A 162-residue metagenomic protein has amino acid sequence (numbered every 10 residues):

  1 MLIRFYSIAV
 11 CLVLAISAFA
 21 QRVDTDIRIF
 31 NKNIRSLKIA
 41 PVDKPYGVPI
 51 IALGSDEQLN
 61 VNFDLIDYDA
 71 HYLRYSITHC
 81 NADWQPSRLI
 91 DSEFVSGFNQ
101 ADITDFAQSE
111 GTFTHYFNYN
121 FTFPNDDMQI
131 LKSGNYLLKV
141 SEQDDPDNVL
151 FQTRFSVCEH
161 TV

Functional and structural regions predicted by a protein language model:
M1-V23: Bacterial Sec-dependent N-terminal signal peptides
T25-R28, T161-V162: Terminal interaction module
I29-H79: Contiguous beta-strand segments within globular domains
D69-G97: Extended low-complexity, serine/threonine- and proline-enriched intrinsically disordered segments
A82-W84, D127-Q129, E142-L150: Short acidic/polar inter-strand loop motif in beta-rich domains
V95-Y116: Extended, solvent-exposed segments with strong compositional bias
F113-Q143: Ligand-binding face of N-terminal immunoglobulin V-set domains in extracellular IgSF glycoproteins
P146-V162: Short beta-strand elements
